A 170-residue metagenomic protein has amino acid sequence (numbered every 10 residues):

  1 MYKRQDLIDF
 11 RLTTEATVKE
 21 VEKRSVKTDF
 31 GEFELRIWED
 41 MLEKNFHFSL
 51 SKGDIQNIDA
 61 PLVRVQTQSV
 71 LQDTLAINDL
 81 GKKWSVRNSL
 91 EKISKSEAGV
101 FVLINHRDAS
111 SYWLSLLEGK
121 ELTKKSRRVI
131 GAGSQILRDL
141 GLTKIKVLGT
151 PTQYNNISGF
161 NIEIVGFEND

Functional and structural regions predicted by a protein language model:
R4-D170: Catalytic domains of riboflavin
